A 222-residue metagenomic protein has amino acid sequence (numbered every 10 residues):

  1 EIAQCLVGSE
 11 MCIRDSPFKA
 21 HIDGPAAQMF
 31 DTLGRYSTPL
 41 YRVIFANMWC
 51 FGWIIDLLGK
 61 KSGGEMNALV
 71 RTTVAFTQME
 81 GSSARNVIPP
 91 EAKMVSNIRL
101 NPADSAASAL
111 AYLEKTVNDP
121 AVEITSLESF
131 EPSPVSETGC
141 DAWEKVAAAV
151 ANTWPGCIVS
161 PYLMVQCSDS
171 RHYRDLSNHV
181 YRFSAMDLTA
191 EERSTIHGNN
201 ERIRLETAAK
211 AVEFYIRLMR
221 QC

Functional and structural regions predicted by a protein language model:
E1-G8, C12-I13: Single conserved hydrophobic/aromatic residue that forms the stacking wall/gate of nucleotide- or nucleobase-binding
Q4-C5, K115, D175: Solvent-exposed polar/charged
S9-E10, A109-V117: Short amphipathic alpha-helices in soluble, non-transmembrane regions that often serve as interface/regulatory elements
R14-P17, E114-V122: A common structural junction motif
H21-P90, P102, A107-A111, E123-C222: An extended, acidic, His-containing surface patch that forms the Zn2+-binding/catalytic region of metallohydrolases
A92-M94: Hydrophobic core residues within well-ordered beta-strands of beta-rich domains
